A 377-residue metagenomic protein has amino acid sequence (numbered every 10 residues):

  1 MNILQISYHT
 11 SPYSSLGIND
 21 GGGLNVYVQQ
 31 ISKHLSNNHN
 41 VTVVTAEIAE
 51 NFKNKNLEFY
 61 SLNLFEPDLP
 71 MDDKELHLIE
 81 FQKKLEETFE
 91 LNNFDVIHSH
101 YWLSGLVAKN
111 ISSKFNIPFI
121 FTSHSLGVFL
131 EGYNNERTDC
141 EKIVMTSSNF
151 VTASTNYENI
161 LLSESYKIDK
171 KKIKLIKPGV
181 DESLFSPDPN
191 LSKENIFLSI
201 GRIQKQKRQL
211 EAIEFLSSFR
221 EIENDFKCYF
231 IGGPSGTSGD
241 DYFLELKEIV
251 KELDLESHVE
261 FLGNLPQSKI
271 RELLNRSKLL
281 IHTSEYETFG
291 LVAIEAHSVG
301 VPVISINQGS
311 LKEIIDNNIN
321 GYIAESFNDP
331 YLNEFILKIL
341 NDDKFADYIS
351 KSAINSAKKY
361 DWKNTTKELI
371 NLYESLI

Functional and structural regions predicted by a protein language model:
M1-K53: N-terminal subdomain of nucleotide-sugar transferases
Y157, G179: Carbohydrate-associated surface elements
L191-K207, I213-L216, Y229-I231: Conserved donor-binding/catalytic core segment of Leloir-type glycosyltransferases
F243-L265: Nucleotide-activated donor-binding/catalytic signature segment of Leloir-type glycosyltransferases, i.e., the conserved
N264-L265, E272-S277: Short alpha-helical donor nucleotide-sugar binding micro-motif in glycosyltransferases
E285: Aromatic "clamp/platform" in nucleotide-sugar-dependent glycosyltransferases that forms part of the donor/acceptor
P302-S305, I315: Short hydrophobic beta-strand element within catalytic cores of glycosyltransferases and related nucleotide-activated
N317-N318, Y322-D329, K338-D343: Conserved acidic donor-binding segment of nucleotide-sugar-dependent glycosyltransferases
